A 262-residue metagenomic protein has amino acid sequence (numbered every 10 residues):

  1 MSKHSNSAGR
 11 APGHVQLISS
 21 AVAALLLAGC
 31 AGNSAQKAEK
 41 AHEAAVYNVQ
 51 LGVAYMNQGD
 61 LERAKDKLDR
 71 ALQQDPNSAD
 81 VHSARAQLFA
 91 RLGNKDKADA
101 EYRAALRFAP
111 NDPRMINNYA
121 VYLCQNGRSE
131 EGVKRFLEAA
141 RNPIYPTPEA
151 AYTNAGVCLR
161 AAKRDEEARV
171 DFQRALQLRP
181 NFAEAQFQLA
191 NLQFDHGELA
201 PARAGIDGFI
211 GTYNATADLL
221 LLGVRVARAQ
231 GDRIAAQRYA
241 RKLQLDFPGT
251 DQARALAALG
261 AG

Functional and structural regions predicted by a protein language model:
L26-G29: C-terminal motif of bacterial Sec signal peptides marking the signal peptidase cleavage site
A31-S34: Bacterial signal peptide processing site
Q36, F209-G262: Terminal, low-structured helical/coil segments at or just beyond the last alpha-helical repeat
K40, Q74, F108-A109, N142-I144 (+3 more regions): Structural marker of alpha-solenoid helical repeat scaffolds
Q50, A84, N118, T153-N154 (+3 more regions): Canonical tetratricopeptide repeat
